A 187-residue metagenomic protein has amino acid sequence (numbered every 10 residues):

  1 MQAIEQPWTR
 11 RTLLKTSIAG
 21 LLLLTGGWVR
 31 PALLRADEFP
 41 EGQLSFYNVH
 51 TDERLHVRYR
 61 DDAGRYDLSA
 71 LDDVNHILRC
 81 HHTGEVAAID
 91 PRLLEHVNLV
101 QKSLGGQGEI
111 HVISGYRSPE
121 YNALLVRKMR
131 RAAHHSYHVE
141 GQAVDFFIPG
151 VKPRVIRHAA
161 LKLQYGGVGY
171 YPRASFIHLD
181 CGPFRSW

Functional and structural regions predicted by a protein language model:
M1-W8: N-terminal secretory signal peptides
Q2, S17, A36, G42-Y47 (+1 more regions): Catalytic cores and adjacent binding grooves of peptidoglycan-active enzymes
T9-L24: N-terminal export leaders
T25-V57: C-terminal segment of N-terminal export signals and the immediately downstream linker at the start of the mature
A63-I113: Active-site acidic/histidine clusters and adjacent loop/turn architecture that either coordinate catalytic ions
V97-L104, G108, E120, G150 (+1 more regions): Sec/Tat-exported extracytoplasmic proteins
E109-A123: Acidic helix-start/capping segments at beta-turn-to-alpha-helix junctions
P119-S136: Charged, often glycine-rich, active-site loop that binds/positions anionic groups
